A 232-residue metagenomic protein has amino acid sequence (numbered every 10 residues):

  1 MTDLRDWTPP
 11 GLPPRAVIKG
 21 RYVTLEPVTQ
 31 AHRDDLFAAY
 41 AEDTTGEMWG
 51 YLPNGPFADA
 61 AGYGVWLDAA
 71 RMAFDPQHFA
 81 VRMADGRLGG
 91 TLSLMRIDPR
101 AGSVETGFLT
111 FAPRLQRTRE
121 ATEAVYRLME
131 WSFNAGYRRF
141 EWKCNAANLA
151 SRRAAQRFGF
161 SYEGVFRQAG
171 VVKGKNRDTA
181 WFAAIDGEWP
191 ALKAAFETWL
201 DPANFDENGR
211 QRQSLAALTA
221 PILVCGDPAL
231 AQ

Functional and structural regions predicted by a protein language model:
M1-T118, W131-A135, K175-A180, A184-P190 (+1 more regions): GNAT-family acyltransferases
A121: Short, conserved glycine- and acidic-residue-centered signature motifs in active-site or ligand-binding loops
F133-C144: Conserved GNAT acetyl-CoA-binding A-motif
W142-R152: Conserved beta-strand-loop-alpha-helix junction that forms the acyl-donor binding cleft
A154-A155, F182: Conserved active-site tyrosine of GNAT-family acetyltransferases
R157-G159: Active-site-proximal glycine-rich helix-loop-beta segment
S161-K175: Conserved catalytic-core motifs of GNAT/GCN5-like acyltransferases
